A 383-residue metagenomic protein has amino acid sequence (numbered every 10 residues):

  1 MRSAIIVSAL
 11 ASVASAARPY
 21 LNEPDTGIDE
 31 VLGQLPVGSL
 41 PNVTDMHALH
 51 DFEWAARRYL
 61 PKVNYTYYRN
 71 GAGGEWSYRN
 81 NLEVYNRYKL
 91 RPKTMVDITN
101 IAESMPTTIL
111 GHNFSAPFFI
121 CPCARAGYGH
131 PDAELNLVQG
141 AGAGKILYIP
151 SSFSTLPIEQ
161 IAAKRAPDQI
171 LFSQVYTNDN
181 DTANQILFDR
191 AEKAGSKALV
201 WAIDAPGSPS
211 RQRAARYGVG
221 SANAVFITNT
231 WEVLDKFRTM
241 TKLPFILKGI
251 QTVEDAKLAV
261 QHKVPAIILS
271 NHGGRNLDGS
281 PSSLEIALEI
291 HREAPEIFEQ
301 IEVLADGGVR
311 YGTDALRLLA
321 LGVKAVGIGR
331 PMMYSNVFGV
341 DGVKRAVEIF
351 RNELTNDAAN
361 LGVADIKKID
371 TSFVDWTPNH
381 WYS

Functional and structural regions predicted by a protein language model:
M1-R18: Fungal secretory targeting signals
R18-L110, G220-A224, T228-N229, K368-I369 (+1 more regions): An N-cap/entry alpha-helix motif that binds or orients negatively charged groups
P61, G339-V340: Glycine-centered helix-coil hinge/cap
K89, P106-T108, P117-C121, L147-I149 (+1 more regions): Short, conserved beta-strand segments within well-ordered enzyme catalytic domains that often line or immediately flank
N113-L156: Glycine-rich active-site/cofactor-binding loop and its immediate structural neighborhood
Q139, K164-P167, D179-A305, G312-N336 (+3 more regions): Alpha/beta enzyme core
A143-A183: A gly/proline- and charged-residue-enriched helix-loop-helix capping module
V340-K367: Internal helix-turn-beta structural module
